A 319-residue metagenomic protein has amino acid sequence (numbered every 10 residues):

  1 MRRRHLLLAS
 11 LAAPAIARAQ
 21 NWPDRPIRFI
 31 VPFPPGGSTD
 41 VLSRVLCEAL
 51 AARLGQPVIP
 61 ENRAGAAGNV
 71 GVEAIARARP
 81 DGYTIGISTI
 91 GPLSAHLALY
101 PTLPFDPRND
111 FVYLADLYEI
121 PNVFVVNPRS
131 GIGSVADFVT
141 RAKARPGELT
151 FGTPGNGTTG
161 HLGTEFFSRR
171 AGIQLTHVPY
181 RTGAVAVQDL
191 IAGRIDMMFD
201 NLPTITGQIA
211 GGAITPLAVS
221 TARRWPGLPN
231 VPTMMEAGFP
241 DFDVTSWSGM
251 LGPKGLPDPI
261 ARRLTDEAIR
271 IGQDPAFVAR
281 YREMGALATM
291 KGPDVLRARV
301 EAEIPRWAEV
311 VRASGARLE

Functional and structural regions predicted by a protein language model:
R4-A19: N-terminal export signals
A19-N109, E148, I173-M197, M290 (+1 more regions): N-terminal (or domain-start) structured segment
D24-P26, R170, A210, E236 (+1 more regions): An extracytoplasmic/periplasmic, membrane-proximal ligand-sensing/linker region
V41, V45, V70, A74 (+12 more regions): Extracytoplasmic/secreted proteins, especially bacterial periplasmic and envelope-associated proteins
C47, A51, S168, I209: Conserved hydrophobic residues forming the short capping helix/wall of the S-adenosyl-L-methionine
R77-Y83, I90, A98-V185, M234 (+1 more regions): Hinge/capping helix and adjacent helix->loop/strand transition within the periplasmic-binding protein
E119, I205-Q273, A302-P305: C-terminal lobe and pocket-closing loops of periplasmic/extracytoplasmic Venus-flytrap solute-binding proteins
